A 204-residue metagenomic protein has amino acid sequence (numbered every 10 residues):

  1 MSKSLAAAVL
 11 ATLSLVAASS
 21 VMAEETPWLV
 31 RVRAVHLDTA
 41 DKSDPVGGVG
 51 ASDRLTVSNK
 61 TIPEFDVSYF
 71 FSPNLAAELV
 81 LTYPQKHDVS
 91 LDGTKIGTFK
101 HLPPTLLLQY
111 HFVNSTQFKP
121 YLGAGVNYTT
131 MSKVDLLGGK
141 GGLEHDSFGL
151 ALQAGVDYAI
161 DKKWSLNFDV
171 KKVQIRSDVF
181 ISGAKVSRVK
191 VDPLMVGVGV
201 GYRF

Functional and structural regions predicted by a protein language model:
M1-T26: Cleavable N-terminal export/targeting peptides
S19-D44, G48, R54, Y110: Outer-membrane beta-barrel biogenesis signature
E24-T26, A34-D38, F65-L136, P193-F204: Gram-negative (and chloroplast) outer-membrane scaffold detector with strong preference for beta-barrel transmembrane
K42-V49, D88-K95, S132-G141, D178-K185: Outer-membrane beta-barrel translocator domains and adjoining extracellular loop/strand segments of Gram-negative
G50-D66, F70-S72: Aromatic- and Gly/Pro-rich amphipathic surface segment
D53-N59, T94-H101, G139-F148, K185-D192: Replace "Gram-negative outer membrane beta-barrel proteins" with "bacterial and organellar outer membrane beta-barrel
K86, D161-F204: Predominantly the C-terminal beta-signal and adjacent terminal strand-loop region of outer-membrane beta-barrel
P104-L106, G123-Y128, H145-V156, V170-K172: Hydrophobic alpha-helical segments of small multi-pass membrane proteins
